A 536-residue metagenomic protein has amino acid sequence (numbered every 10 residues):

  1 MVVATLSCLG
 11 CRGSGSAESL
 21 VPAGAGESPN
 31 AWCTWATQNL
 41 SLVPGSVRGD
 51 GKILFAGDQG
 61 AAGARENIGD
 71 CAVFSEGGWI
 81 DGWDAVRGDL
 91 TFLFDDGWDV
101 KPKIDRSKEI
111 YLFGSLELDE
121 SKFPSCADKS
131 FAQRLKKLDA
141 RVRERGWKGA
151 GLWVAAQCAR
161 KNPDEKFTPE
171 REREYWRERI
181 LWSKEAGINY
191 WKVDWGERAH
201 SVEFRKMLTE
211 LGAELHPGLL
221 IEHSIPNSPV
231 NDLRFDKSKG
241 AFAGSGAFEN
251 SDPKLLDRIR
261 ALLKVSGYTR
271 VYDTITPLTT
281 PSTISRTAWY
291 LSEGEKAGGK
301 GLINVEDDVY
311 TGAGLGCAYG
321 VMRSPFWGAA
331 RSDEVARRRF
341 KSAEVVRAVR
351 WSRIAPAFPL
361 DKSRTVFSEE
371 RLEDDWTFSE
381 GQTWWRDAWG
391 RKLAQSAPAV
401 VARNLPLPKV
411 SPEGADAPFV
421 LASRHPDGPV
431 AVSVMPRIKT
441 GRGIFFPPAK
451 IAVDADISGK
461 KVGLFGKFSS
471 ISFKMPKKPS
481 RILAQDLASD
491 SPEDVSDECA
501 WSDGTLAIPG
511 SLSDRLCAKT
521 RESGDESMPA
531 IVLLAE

Functional and structural regions predicted by a protein language model:
M1-V2: N-terminal export leaders
T5-C8, F123, D514: Mature extracytoplasmic/luminal segments of secretory-pathway proteins
T5-S19: Bacterial Sec-dependent signal peptides at the C-terminal "C-region" and cleavage site
L9-R12, A72, A127, A518: Secreted/luminal cysteine- and crosslink-motif detector
S19-L20, W79-D81, L138, R179-I180 (+3 more regions): Generic recognition of flexible, low-complexity loop/linker segments
G24-C33, L40-G63, K206-M528: Active-site-proximal substrate-binding groove within the catalytic cores of carbohydrate-active enzymes
W32, T37-V202: Aromatic-lined carbohydrate-binding/catalytic grooves of carbohydrate-active enzymes
A530-E536: Short, hydrophobic/aromatic-enriched beta-strand segments in well-ordered soluble domains
